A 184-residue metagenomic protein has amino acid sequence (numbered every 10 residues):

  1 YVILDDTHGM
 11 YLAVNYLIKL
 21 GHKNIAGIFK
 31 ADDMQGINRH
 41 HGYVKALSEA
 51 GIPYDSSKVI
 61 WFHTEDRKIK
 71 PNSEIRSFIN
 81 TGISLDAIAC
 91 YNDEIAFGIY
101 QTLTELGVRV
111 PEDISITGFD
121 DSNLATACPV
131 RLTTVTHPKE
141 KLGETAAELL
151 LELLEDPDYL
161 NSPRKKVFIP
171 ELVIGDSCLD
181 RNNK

Functional and structural regions predicted by a protein language model:
Y1-K184: Bacterial carbohydrate/catabolite-sensing allosteric modules
